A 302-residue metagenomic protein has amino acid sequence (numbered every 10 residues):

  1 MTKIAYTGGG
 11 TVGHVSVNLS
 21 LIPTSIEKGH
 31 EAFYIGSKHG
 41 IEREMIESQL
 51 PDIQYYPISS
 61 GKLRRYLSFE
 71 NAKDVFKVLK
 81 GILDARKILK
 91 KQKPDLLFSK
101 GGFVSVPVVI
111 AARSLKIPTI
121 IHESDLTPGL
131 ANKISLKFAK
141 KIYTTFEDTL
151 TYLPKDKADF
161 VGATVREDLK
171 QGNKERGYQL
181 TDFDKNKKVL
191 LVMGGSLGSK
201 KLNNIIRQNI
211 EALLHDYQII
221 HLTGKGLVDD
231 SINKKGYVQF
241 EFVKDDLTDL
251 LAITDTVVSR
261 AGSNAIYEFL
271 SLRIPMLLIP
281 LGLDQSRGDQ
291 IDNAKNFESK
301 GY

Functional and structural regions predicted by a protein language model:
K3, H30-E31, D52-Q54, R113-E175: Active-site-proximal region of nucleotide-activated glycan assembly enzymes, centered on histidine/acidic-rich loops
K3-G8, I26-F76, V161: Conserved nucleotide-sugar phosphate-binding/catalytic loop shared by glycosyltransferases and other
H14-K28: Short amphipathic alpha-helix
Y34, G40-P51, K174-R176, F183-S259 (+2 more regions): Donor-nucleotide binding loops and adjacent catalytic segments primarily of GT-B fold Leloir glycosyltransferases
I41-E44, P94-L115: An aromatic- and histidine-rich active-site surface loop
L67-L96: An amphipathic, basic-hydrophobic alpha-helix
P94-L96, A252-Y267, I274-P275: Acidic donor-binding loop of glycosyltransferase active sites
I266, S271-Y302: Catalytic binding pocket for nucleotide-activated donors in carbohydrate/polymer assembly enzymes
